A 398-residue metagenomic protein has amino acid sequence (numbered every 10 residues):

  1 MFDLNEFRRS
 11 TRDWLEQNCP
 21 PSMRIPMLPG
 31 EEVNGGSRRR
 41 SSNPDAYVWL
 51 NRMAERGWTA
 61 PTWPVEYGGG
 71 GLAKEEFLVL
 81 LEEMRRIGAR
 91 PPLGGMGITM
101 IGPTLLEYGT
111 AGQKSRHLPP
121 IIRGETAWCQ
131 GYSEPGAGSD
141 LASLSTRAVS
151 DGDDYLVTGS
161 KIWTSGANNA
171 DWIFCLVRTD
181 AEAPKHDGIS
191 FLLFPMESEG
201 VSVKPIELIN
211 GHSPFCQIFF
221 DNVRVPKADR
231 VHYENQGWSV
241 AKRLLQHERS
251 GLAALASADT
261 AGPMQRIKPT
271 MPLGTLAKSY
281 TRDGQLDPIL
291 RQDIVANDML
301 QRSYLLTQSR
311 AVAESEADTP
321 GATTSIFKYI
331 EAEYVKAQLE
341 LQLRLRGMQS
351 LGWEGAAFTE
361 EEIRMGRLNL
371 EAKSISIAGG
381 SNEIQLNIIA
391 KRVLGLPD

Functional and structural regions predicted by a protein language model:
M1-G95, R116-P120, P288-D293, L351-A357 (+1 more regions): Amphipathic, small/basic residue-rich leader segments at the start of a protein or domain
F2, V201-Y304, I375: Glycine-rich beta->alpha junctions and the first turn(s) of the following alpha-helix
I25-G30, T281, Q285-R291, R302-A357: C-terminal helix-coil-helix/basic helical segment that borders enzyme active sites and/or dimer interfaces and provides
V79-L80, M100, V240-R243, H247-S257 (+1 more regions): Glycine-rich phosphate/cofactor-binding loops in nucleotide/flavin-utilizing enzymes
L93-G112, G138: N-terminal glycine-rich flavin-associated loop
G124-Y132, L176: A short, Trp-centered hydrophobic/proline-enriched beta-strand micro-motif
T146-V149: A structural signal for short hydrophobic beta-strand segments in well-ordered beta-sheet cores
D153-D154, T158-K204: A short core secondary-structure module
